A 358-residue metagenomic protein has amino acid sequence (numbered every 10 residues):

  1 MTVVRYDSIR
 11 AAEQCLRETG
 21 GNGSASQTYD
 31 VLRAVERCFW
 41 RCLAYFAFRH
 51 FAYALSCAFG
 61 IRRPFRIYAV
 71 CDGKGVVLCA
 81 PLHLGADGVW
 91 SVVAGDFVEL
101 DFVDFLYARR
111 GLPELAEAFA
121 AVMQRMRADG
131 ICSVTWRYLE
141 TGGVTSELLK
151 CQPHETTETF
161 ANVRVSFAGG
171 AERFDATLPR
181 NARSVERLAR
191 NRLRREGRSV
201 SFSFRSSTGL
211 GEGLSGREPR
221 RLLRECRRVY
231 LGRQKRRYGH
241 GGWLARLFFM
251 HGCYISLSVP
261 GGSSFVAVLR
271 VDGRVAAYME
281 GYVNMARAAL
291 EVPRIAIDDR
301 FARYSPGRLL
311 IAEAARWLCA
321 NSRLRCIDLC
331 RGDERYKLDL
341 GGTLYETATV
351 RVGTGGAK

Functional and structural regions predicted by a protein language model:
V4-S91, L139-S146, K150-T157, A176-R303: A conserved beta-strand-loop-helix scaffold within acyl/acetyltransferase catalytic domains
L78, D101, T159-A161, F265 (+1 more regions): Residues that flank catalytic or metal-binding motifs in active/ligand-binding sites
G85-T157, M285-L344: Acyl-donor binding region in acyl/amide transferases
Y107-R110, V165-F167, S206: Short beta-strand-to-loop capping motifs
I131, G197-S199, S264, L324 (+1 more regions): Short secondary-structure junction motifs
T157-V165, L344-G355: Conserved catalytic-core motifs of GNAT/GCN5-like acyltransferases
T159-N162, S166-R180: Active-site-proximal, glycine-rich beta->alpha crossover segments in alpha/beta enzymes that shape flexible
